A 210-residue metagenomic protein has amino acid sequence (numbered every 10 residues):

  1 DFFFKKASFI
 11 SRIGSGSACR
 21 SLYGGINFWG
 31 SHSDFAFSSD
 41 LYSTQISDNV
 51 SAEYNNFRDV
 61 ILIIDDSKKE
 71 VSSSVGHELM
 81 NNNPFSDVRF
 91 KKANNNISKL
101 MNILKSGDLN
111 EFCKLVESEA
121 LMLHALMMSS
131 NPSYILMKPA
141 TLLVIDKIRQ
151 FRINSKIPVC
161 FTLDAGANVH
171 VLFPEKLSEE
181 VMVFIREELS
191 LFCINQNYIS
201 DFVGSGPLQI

Functional and structural regions predicted by a protein language model:
D1-N56: Gly/Ser-rich oxyanion-binding loop with an adjacent helix/lid that shapes the negatively charged ligand pocket
N49-I210: C-terminal nucleotide
